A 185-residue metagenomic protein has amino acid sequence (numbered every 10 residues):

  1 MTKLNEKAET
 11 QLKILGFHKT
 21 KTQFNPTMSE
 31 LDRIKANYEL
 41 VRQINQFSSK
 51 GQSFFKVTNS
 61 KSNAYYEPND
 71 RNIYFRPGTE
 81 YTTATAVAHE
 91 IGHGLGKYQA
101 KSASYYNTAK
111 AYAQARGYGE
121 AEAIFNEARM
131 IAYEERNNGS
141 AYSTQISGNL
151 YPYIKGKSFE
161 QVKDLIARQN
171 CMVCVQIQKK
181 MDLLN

Functional and structural regions predicted by a protein language model:
M1-F54: A metal-dependent hydrolase signature that marks the N-terminal structural subdomain at the beginning of catalytic folds
M1-K3, A123, N185: Non-Sec secretion/translocation targeting segments of pathogen effectors
R33, R76-A88, Y112-E120: Solvent-exposed, acidic/flexible segments
Q43-Y81: Catalytic zinc-binding patch centered on the HExxH motif and its immediate surroundings that defines zinc-dependent
T85-Y98: Active-site recognition of the HExxH zinc-binding catalytic motif
K97-I124: Post-HEXXH active-site segment of zinc metalloproteases
R116, A132-N185: Long, well-structured alpha-helical subdomains associated with metal-dependent extracellular/ecto-lumenal hydrolases
F125-A132: Short glycine/serine- and small hydrophobic-enriched flexible loop segments
